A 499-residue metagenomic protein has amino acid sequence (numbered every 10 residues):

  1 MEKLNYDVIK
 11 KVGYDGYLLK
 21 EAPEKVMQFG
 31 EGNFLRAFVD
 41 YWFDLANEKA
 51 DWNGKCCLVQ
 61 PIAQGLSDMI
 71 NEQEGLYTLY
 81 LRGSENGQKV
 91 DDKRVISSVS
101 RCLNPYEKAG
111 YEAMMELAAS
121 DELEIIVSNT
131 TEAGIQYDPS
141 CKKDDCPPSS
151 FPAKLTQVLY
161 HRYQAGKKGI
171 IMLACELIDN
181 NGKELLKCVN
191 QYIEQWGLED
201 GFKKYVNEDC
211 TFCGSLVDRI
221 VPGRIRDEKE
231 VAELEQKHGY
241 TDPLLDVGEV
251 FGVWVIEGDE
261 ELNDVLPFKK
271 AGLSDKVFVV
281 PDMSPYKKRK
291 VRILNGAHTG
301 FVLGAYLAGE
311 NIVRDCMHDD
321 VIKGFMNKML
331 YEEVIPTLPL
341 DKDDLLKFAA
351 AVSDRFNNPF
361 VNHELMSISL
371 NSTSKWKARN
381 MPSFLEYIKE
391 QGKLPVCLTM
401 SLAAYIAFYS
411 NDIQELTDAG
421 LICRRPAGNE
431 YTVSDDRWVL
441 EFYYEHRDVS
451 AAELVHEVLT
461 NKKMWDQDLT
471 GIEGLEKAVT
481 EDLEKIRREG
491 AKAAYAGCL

Functional and structural regions predicted by a protein language model:
M1-L499: Substrate/ligand-engaging "lid" and interaction regions
